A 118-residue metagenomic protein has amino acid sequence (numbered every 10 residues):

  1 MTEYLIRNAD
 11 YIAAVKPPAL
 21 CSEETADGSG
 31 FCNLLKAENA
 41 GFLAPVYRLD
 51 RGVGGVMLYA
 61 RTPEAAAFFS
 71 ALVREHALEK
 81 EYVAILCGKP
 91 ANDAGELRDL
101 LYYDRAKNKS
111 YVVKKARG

Functional and structural regions predicted by a protein language model:
M1-G118: RNA pseudouridine synthases
